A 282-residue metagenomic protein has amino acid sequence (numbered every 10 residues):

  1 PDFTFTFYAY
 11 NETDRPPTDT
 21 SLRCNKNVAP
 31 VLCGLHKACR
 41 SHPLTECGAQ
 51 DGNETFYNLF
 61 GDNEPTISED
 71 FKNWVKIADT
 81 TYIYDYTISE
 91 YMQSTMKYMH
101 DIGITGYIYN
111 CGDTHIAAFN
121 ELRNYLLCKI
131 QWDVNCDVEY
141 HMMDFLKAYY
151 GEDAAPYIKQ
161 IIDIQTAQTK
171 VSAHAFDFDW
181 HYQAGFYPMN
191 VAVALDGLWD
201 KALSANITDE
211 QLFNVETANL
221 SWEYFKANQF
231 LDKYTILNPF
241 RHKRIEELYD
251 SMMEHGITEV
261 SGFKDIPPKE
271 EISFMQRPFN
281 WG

Functional and structural regions predicted by a protein language model:
P1-V75, D85: Gly/Pro-rich turn-and-neighbor structural signature
T4-T6, A29, Y82, M275 (+1 more regions): Generic structural signal for residues positioned in beta-strands
Y8-D14, I88, D113-F119, I162-T166: A glycine-rich phosphate-binding loop feature that marks nucleotide/adenosyl-phosphate handling sites
D19, I102-T105, L127-G282: Catalytic domains of carbohydrate-active enzymes that cleave complex glycans
L22-C24, C47-A49, E121-N124, A175 (+1 more regions): General N-terminal targeting signals
C24-K26, T95, D137, P188: Poly-acidic low-complexity segments
K26-C47, D101-T114, Q183-L195: Repeat-unit-sized solenoid/scaffold elements
D51-P156: Structured mid-domain segments that build the active-site/substrate or prosthetic-cofactor binding neighborhood
